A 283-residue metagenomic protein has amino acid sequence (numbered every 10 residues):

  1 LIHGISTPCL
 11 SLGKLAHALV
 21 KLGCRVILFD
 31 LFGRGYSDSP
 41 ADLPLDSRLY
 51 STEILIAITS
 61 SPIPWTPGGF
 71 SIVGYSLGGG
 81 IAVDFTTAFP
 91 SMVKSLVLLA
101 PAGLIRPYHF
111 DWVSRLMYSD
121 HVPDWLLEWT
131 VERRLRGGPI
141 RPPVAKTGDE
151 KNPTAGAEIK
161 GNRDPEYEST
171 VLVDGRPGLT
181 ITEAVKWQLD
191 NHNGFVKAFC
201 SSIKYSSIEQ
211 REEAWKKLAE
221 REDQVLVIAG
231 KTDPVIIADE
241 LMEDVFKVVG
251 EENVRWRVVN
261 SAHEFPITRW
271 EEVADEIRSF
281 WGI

Functional and structural regions predicted by a protein language model:
L1-Y36: Conserved HGGG/HGGXW glycine-rich cap/lid loop of the alpha/beta-hydrolase fold
A18, K216-S261, E272: Conserved loop-alpha-helix segment in the C-terminal half of the alpha/beta-hydrolase fold that carries the catalytic
R48-G69: Conserved acidic catalytic loop of the alpha/beta-hydrolase fold
I72-G74, L99, I228: Short beta-strand immediately N-terminal to the catalytic nucleophile in serine-hydrolase-like folds
G74-G78, A82: Gly/Ala-rich beta-loop-alpha elbow adjacent to hydrolase catalytic centers
T87-A88, M92-E128: Flexible "cap/lid" loop of the alpha/beta hydrolase fold
P107, V113, L127-R221: Conserved alpha/beta-hydrolase catalytic His-Asp/Glu region
E240-L241, P266-W281: Post-His helix in hydrolase/transferase enzymes
